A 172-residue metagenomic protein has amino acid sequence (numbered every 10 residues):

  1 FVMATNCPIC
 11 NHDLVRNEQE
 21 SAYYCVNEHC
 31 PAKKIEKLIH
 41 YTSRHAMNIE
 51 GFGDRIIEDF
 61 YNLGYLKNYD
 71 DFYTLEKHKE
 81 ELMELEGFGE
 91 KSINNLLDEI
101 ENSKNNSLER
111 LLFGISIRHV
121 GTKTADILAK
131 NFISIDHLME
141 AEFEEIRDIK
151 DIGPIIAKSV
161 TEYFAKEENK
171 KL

Functional and structural regions predicted by a protein language model:
F1-L172: Accessory alpha-helical DNA-binding modules that contact the DNA backbone or grooves
